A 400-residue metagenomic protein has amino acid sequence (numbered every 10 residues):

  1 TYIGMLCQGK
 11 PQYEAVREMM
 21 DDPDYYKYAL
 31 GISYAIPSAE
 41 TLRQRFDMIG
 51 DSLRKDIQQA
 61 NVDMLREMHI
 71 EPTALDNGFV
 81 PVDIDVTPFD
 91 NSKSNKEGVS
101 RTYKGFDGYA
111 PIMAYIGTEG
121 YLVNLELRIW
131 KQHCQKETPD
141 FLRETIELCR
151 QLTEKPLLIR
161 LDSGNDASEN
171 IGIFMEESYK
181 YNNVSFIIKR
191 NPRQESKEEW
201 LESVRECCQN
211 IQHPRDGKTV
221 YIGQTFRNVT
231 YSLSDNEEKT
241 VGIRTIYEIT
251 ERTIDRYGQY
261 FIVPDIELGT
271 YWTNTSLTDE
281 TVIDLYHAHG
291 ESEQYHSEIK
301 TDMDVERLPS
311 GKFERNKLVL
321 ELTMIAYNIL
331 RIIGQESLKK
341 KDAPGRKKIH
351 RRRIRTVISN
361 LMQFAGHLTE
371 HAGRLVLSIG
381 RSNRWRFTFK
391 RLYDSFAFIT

Functional and structural regions predicted by a protein language model:
T1-Y2, V16, S33, S38 (+9 more regions): Short, conserved catalytic/metal-binding motifs centered on acidic residues
Y13-L30: DNA-recognition alpha helix
V16, I211, T275, D279-L318 (+2 more regions): Short amphipathic alpha-helical "interface-anchor" segments enriched in bulky aromatics
R43-A114: Active-site-proximal, Lys/Arg-enriched surface segment that forms a nucleic-acid-binding/basic interface patch
T102-P156, E267: Electropositive, glycine- and tryptophan-enriched low-complexity nucleic-acid-binding patches
Q132-E195: Domain-level cores of phosphate- or acyl-group-handling catalytic modules
S185-T301, R391-T400: An anionic, glycine-rich sequence signature occurring as long contiguous blocks
L330-T400: A short, flexible helix-boundary coil/loop motif
